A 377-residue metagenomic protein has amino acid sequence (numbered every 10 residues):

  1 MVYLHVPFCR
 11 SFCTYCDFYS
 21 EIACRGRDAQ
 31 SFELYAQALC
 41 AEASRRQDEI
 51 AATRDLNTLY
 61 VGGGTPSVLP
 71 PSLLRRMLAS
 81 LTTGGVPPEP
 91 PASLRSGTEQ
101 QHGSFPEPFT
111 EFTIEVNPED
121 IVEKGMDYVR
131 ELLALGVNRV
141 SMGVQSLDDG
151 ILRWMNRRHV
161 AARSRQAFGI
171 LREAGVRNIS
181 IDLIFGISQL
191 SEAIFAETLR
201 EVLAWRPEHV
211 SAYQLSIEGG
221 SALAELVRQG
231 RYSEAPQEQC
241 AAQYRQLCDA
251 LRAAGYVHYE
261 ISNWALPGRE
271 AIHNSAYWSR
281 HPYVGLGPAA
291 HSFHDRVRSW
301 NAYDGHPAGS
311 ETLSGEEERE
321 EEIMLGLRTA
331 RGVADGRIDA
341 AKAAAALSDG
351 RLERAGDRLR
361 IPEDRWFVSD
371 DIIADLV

Functional and structural regions predicted by a protein language model:
M1, S20-E49, D55-P87, L94 (+1 more regions): C-terminal scaffold of the Radical SAM
P7-F18: Local cysteine-cluster metal-coordination motifs and their immediate loop/turn environment, predominantly Fe-S cluster
S96-E99: N-terminal polybasic/positive-inside topogenic patches
R337-S348: Short amphipathic alpha-helical interaction segments
S348-D357: A short, conserved structural fragment
R358-P362: Minor-groove-contacting beta-hairpin "wing" of winged helix-turn-helix DNA-binding domains
W366-V377: Short, amphipathic alpha-helical interaction segments positioned at domain boundaries
